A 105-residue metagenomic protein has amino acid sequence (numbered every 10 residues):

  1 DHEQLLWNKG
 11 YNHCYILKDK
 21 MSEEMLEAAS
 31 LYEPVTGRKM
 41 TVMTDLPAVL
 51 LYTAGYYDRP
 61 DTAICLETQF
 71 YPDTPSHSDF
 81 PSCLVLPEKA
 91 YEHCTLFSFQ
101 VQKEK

Functional and structural regions predicted by a protein language model:
D1-K105: Active-site pocket scaffolds in enzymes
